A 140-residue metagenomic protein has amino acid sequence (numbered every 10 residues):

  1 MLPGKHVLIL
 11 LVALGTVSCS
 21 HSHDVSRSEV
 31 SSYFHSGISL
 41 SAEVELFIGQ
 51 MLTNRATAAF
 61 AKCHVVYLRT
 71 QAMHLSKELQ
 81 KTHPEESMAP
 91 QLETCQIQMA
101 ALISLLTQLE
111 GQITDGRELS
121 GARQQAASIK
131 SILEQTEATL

Functional and structural regions predicted by a protein language model:
M1-L8: Bacterial N-terminal signal peptides that target proteins for export
G15-S18: C-terminal motif of bacterial Sec signal peptides marking the signal peptidase cleavage site
S20-S26: Bacterial lipoprotein signal-peptidase II cleavage site
S22, T139-L140: Short, solvent-exposed mixed-charge patches
E29-L106, Q125, I129-Q135: Alpha-helical segments in soluble extracytoplasmic regions
K62, L106-G121: Amphipathic, charged alpha-helical scaffolds that flank and support histidine-based chemistry in signaling
